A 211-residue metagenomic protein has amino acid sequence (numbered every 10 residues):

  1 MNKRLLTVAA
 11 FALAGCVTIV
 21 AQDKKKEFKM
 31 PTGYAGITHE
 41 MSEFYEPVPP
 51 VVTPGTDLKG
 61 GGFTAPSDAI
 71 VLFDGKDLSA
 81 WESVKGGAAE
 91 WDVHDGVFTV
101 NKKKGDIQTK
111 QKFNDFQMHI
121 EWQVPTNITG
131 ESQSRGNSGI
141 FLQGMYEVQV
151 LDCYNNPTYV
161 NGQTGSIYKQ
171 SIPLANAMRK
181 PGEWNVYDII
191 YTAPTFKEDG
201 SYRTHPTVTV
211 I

Functional and structural regions predicted by a protein language model:
M1-D23: Bacterial Sec-dependent N-terminal signal peptides
Q22-I211: Carbohydrate-interacting regions of secretory-pathway proteins
